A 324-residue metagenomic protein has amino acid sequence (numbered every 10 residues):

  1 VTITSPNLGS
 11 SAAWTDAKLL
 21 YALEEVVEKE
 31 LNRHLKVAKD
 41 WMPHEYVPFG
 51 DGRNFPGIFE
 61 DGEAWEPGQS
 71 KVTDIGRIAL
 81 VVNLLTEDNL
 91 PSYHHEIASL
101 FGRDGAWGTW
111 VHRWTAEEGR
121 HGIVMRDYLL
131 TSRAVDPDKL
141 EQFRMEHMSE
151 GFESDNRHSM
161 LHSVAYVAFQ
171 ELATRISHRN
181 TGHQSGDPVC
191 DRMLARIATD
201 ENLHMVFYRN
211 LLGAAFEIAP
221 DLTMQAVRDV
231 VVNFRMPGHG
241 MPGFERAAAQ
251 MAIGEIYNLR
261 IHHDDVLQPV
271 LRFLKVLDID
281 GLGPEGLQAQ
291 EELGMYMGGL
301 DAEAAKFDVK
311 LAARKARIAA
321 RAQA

Functional and structural regions predicted by a protein language model:
T2-A324: Non-heme di-metal
